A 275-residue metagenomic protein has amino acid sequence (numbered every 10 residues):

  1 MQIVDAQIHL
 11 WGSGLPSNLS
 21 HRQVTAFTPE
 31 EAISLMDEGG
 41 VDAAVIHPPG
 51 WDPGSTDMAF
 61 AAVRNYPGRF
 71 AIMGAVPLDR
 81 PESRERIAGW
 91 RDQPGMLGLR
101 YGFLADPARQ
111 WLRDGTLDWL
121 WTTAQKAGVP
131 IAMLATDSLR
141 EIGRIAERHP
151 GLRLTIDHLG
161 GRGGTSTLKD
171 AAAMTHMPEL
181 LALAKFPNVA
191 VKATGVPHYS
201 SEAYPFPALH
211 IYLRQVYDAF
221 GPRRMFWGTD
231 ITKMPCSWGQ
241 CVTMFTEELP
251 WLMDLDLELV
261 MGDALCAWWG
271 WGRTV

Functional and structural regions predicted by a protein language model:
M1-N18: Replace "His-x-His-based motif
M1-V4, T25-A43, R214-Q215, F220-F226 (+1 more regions): Mid-to-C-terminal alpha-helical segments outside catalytic/metal-binding sites
I3-I8, A44-H47, I72-G74, L97-Y101 (+4 more regions): Hydrophobic faces of well-ordered beta-strands that scaffold small-molecule active sites in alpha/beta enzyme cores
Q7, M36, A59, W90 (+7 more regions): Conserved, mostly hydrophobic/aromatic
S20-H47, S55-N65: Alpha-helical scaffold segments that flank or form the walls of functional sites
T25-L35, R80-R91, T175-H176: Short, acidic/polar
P53-D137, R144, K192-V196: Active-site gating/metal-coordination segments in enzymes
Q110-F226: Catalytic pocket-lining loop regions of alpha/beta-barrel enzymes, especially the amidohydrolase/enolase/GH5 lineages
